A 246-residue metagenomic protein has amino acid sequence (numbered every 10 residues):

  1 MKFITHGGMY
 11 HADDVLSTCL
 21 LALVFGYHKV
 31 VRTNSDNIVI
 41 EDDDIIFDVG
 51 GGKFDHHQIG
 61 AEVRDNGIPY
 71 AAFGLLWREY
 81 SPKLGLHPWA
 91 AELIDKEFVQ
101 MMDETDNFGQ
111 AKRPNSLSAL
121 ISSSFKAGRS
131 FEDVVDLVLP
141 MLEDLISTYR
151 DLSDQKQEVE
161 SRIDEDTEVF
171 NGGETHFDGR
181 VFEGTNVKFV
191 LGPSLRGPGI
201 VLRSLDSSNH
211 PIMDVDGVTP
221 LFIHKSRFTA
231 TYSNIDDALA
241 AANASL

Functional and structural regions predicted by a protein language model:
M1-G8, F47, E168-N171: Short hydrophobic beta-strand segments
I4-D44: N-terminal ordered "arm"
H6, H11, H28, H56-H57 (+4 more regions): Histidine (H) residue identity feature
H6, T33, D48-G50, H57-I59 (+1 more regions): Acidic/polar N-terminal loop/beta-strand segments that form early-domain functional surfaces
A12-D14, T18-C19, I40-D43, A61-G67 (+2 more regions): C-terminal accessory domains and tails appended to enzymatic cores
V24-H28, S81-A90, G128-R129: Short helix-capping/linker segments at secondary-structure and domain boundaries
K29-I38, H87-E104, D136, K156-Q157: Short alpha-helical "patches" and their helix-cap loops
D44-S123: A basic- and aromatic-enriched beta-loop-alpha substructure that forms the phosphate/nucleotide- and DNA/RNA-contacting
